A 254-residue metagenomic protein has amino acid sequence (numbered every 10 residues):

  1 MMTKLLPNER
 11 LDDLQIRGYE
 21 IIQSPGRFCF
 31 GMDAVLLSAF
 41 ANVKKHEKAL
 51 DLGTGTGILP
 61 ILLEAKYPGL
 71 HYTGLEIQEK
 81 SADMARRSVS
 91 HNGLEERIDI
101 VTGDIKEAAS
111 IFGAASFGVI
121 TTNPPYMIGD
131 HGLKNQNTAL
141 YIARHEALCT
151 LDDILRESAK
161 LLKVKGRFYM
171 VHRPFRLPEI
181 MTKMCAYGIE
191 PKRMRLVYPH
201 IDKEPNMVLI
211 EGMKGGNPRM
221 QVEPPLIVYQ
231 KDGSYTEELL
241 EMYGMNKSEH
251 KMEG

Functional and structural regions predicted by a protein language model:
M2-K44: Class I SAM-dependent transferase core
G18, H46, G69, E95-R97 (+2 more regions): A generic structural signal for alpha->beta connector loops
I22, T73, D99-V101, K192-R195: General small-molecule cofactor/ligand-binding pocket signal
F40-L133, R156: Conserved SAM/SAH cofactor-binding pocket of Class I
P124-D153: Mobile active-site "lid"/loop adjacent to the S-adenosyl-L-methionine
L148-P199, K203-P205: Conserved Class I SAM-dependent methyltransferase catalytic core
E204-G254: SAM/dcSAM-binding transferase cores
